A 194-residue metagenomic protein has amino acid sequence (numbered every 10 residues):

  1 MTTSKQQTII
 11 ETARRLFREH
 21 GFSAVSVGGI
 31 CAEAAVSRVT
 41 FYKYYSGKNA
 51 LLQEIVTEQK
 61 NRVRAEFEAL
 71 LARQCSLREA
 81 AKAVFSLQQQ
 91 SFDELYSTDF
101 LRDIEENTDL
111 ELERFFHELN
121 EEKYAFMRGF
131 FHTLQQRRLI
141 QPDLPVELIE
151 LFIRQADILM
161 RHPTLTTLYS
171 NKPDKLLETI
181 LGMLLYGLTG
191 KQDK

Functional and structural regions predicted by a protein language model:
M1-S4, Q192-K194: N-terminal intrinsically disordered/low-complexity leader segments
T2, L52, V56, K60 (+2 more regions): Amphipathic, non-transmembrane alpha-helical scaffold segments
S4-A13, I30, I55-Q59, V63 (+1 more regions): Generic hydrophobic, amphipathic alpha-helix propensity
T8, L16-A50, E54: Helix-turn-helix
I10, K82, Y124, R128-H132 (+3 more regions): An amphipathic alpha-helix signature
E54, E68-E94, E150-I153: Hydrophobic alpha-helical connector segments
Q89-R128, Q136: Short secondary-structure transition hinges
R102-D103, R137-L181, Q192-K194: Hydrophobic/aromatic-rich alpha-helical bundle segments in the mid-to-C-terminal region
